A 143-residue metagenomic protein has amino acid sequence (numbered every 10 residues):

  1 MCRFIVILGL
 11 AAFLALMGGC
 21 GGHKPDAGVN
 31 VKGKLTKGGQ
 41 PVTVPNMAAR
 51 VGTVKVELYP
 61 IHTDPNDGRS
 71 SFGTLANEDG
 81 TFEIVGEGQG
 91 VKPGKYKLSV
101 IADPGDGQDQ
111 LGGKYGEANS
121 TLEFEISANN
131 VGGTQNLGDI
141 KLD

Functional and structural regions predicted by a protein language model:
M1-G9: Bacterial N-terminal signal peptides that target proteins for export
C2, C20-G21: Short, low-complexity disordered leader/linker segments with a strong preference for bacterial N-terminal type II
A15-G19: C-terminal motif of bacterial Sec signal peptides marking the signal peptidase cleavage site
G21-D143: Beta-strand-dominated extracellular/periplasmic modules and repeats in secreted or surface-exposed proteins
